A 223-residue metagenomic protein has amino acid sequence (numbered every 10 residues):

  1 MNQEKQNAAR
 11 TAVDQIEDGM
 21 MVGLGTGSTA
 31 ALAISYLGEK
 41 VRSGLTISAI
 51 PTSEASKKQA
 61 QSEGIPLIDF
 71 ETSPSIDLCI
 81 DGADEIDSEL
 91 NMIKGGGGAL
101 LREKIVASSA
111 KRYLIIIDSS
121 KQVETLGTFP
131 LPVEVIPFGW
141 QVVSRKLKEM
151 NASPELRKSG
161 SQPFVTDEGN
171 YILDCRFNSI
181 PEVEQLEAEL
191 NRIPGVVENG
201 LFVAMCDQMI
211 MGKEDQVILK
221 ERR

Functional and structural regions predicted by a protein language model:
M1-D81: N-terminal active-site beta-alpha-beta segment that forms phosphate/nucleotide-binding and substrate-recognition loops
E54-K57, Q61-R223: Conserved phosphate- and dinucleotide-binding cores of soluble alpha/beta proteins, encompassing both enzyme active
